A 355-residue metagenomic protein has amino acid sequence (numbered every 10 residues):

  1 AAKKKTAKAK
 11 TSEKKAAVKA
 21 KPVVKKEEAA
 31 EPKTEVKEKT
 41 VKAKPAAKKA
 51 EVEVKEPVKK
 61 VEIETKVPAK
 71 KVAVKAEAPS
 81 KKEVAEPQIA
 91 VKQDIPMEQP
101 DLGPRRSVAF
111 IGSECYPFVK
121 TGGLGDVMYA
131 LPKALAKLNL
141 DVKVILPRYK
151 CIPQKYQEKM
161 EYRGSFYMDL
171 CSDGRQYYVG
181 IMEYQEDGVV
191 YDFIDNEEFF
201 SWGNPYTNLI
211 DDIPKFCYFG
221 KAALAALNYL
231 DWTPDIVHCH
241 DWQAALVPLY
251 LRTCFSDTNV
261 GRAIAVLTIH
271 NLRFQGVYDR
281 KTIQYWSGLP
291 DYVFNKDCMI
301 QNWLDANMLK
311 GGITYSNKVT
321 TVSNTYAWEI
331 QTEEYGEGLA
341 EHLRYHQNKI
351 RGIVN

Functional and structural regions predicted by a protein language model:
A1-Q93: Intrinsically disordered, polybasic Lys/Arg-rich low-complexity tracts
K81-N355: Catalytic cores of nucleotide-sugar-dependent glycosyltransferases that transfer UDP/GDP/TDP-activated
